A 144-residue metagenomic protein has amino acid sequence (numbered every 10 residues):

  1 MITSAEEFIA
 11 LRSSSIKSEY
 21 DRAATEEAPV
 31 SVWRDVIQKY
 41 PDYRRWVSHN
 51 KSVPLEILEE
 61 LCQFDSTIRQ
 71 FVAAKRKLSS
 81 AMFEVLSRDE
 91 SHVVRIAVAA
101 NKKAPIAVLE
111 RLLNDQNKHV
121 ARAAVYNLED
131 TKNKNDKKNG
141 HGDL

Functional and structural regions predicted by a protein language model:
M1-L144: Alpha-helical scaffold segments
